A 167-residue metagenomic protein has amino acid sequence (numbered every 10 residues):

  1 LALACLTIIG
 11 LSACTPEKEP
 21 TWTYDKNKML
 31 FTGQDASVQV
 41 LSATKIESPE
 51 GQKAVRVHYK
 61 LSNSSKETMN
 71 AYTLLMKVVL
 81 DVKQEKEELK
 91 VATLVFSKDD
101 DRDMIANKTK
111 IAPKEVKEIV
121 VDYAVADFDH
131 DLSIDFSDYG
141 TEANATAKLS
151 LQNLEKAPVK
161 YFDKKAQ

Functional and structural regions predicted by a protein language model:
L1-I8: Sec-dependent N-terminal signal peptides
I9-A13: C-terminal motif of bacterial Sec signal peptides marking the signal peptidase cleavage site
K18-G51: Low-complexity, acidic Ser/Thr/Pro/Gly-rich terminal tails and inter-domain linkers that flank the onset of structured
D25, L30, K110-Q167: Surface-exposed edge beta-strand/loop patches
T44, L61-S65, L80-Q84, V125-D127 (+1 more regions): Beta-strand elements of well-folded, non-transmembrane domains
P49-G51, S62-E115: The feature marks short-to-medium sequence segments in extracytoplasmic or secretory-pathway proteins
Q52-V57: Short, solvent-exposed loop/turn segments enriched in Ser/Thr/Gly
H58-L61, V121: Buried hydrophobic-core signal for structured, non-transmembrane domains
